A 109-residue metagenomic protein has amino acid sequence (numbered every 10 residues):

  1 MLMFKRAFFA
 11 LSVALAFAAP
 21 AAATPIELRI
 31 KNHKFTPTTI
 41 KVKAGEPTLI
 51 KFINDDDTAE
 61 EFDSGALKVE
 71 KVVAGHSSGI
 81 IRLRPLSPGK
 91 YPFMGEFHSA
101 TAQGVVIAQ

Functional and structural regions predicted by a protein language model:
M1-F9: Bacterial N-terminal signal peptides that target proteins for export
A16-A19: N-terminal signal peptide c-region/cleavage motif recognized by signal peptidases
A23-G45: N-terminal edge beta-strand
T24-E27, A74-Q109: Extracellular/periplasmic metallocenter environments
K31-T38, G65-K68, H76-I80, P92: N-terminal post-signal-peptidase region of extra-cytosolic proteins
A44-T48, S77: Surface-exposed loop/turn positions
F52-N54: Asparagine-centered strand-capping/turn motif at beta-strand->loop junctions
D57-G75, V105: Histidine- and aromatic-enriched segments that form or immediately flank copper-ligand environments
